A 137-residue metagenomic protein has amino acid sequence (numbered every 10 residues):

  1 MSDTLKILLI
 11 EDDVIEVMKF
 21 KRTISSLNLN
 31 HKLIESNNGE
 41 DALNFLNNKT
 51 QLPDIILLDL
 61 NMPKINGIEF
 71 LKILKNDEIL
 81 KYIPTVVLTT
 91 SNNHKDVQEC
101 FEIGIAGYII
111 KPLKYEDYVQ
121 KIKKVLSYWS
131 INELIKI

Functional and structural regions predicted by a protein language model:
T4-I24, I56: Conserved acidic segment of CheY-like receiver
E35-N44, G67: Helix N-cap/capping motif at the beta->alpha junctions
N44, I68-K81: Short amphipathic alpha-helix used as the core "switch/output" element in two-component signaling
T50-L57: Active-site beta3 strand of CheY-like receiver
L58-D59, T89: Active-site residues of response regulator receiver
M62-K64: Receiver (REC) domain active-site loop signature in two-component systems and cognate sites in sensor histidine kinases
E69, N92-G107: Alpha4 helix (beta4-alpha4-beta5 surface) of REC/receiver domains from two-component response regulators
L113-L126, L134-I135: C-terminal output helix
